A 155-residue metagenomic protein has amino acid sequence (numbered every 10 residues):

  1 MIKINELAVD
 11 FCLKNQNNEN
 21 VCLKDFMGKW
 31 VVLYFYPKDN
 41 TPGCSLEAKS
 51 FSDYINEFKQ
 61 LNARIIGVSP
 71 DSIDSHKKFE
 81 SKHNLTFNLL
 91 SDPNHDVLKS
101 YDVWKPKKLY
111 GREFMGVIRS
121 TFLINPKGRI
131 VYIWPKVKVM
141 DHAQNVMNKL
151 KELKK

Functional and structural regions predicted by a protein language model:
M1-K155: Chalcogenol-based redox active-site neighborhoods
